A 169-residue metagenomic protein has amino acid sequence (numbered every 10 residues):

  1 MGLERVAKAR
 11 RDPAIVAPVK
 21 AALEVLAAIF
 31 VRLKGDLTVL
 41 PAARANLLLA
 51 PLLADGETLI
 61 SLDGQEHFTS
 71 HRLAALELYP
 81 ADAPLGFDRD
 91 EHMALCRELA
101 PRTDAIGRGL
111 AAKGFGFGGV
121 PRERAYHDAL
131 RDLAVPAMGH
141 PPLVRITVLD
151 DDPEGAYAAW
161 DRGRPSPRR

Functional and structural regions predicted by a protein language model:
M1-R169: Nucleic-acid endo/exonuclease domains
